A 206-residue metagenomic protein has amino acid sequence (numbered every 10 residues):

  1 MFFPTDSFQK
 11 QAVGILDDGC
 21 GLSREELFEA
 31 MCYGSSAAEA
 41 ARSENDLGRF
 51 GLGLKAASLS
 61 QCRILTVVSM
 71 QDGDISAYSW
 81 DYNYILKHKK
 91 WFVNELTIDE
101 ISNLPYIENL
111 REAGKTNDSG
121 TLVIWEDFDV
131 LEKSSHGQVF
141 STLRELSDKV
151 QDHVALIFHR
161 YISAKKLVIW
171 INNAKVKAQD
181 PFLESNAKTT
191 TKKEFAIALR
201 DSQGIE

Functional and structural regions predicted by a protein language model:
M1-R42, T66: Conserved beta-strand-loop-beta-strand hairpin that lines the nucleotide-binding pocket of ATP/GTP-utilizing enzymes
F2, I75-Y84, F195, E206: Broad, structure-driven detector of short, well-ordered beta-strand segments within folded domains
D6, A174-K177: Short, internal active-site loops enriched in acidic
K10, E44-D46, I205: A generic hydrophobic-helix recognition signal that picks specific residues within alpha-helical hydrophobic
S23-E25, S76, D127, E132-S134 (+2 more regions): Short helix/loop capping segments that flank catalytic or ligand/cofactor-binding pockets
R24-A30, D81-L86, G204: A broad, low-specificity signal for short, low-complexity segments enriched in glycine/proline and polar/charged
A40-N173: GHKL-type ATPase core
N103-R111, D152-A155, S163, K177-E206: GHKL/Histidine-kinase-like ATPase module
